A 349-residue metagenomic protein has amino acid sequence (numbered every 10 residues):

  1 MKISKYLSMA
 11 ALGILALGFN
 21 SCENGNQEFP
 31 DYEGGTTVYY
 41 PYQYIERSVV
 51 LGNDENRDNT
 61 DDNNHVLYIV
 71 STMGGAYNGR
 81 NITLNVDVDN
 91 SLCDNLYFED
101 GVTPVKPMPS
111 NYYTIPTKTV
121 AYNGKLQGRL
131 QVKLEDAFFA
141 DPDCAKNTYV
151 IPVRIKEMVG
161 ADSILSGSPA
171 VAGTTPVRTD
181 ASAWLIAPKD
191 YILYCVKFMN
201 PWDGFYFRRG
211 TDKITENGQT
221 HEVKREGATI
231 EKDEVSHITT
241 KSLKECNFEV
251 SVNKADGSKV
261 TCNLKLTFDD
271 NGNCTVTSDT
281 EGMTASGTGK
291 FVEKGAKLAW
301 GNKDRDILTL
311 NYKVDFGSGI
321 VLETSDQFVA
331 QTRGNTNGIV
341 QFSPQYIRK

Functional and structural regions predicted by a protein language model:
M1-M9: Bacterial N-terminal signal peptides that target proteins for export
S8-A16: Hydrophobic alpha-helical targeting segments used for export or membrane insertion
L17-S21: C-terminal motif of bacterial Sec signal peptides marking the signal peptidase cleavage site
E23-T119, R129, D136-P152, K156-K349: Intrinsically disordered, low-complexity regulatory regions in eukaryotic proteins
A121-G124: Short, contiguous acidic and Ser/Thr-rich linear segments
